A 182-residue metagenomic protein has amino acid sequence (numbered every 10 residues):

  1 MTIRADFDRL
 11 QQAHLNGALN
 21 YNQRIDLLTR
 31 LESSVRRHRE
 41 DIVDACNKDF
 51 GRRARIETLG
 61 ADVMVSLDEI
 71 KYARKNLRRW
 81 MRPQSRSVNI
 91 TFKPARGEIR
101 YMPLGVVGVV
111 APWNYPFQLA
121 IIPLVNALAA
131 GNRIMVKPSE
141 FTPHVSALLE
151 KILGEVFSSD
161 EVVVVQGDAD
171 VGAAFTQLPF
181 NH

Functional and structural regions predicted by a protein language model:
M1-E98: N-terminal Rossmann-like NAD(P)+-binding subdomain of aldehyde/semialdehyde dehydrogenases
I90-H182: Rossmann-like NAD(P) dinucleotide-binding subdomain of oxidoreductase/dehydrogenase enzymes
